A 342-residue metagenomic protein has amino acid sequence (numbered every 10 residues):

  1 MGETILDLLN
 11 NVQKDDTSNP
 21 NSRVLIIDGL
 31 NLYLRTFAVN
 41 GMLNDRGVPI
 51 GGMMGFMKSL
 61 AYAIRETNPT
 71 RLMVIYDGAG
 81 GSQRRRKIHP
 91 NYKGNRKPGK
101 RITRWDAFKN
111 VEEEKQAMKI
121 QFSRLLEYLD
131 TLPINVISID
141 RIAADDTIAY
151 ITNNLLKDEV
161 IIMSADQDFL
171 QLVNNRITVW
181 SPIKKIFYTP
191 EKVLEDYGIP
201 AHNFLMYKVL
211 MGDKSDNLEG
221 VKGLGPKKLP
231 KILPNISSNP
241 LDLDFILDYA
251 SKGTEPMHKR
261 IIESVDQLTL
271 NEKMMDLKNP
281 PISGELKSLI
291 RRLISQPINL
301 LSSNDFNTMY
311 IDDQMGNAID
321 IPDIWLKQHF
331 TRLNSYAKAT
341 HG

Functional and structural regions predicted by a protein language model:
G2-N11, D16-E159, F169-I186, D276-L277 (+1 more regions): Noncatalytic, basic helical substrate-engagement surface that gates or grips nucleic-acid strands
G2-P20, E263, K273-G342: Low-complexity, acidic/Ser/Thr- and charged residue-rich accessory regions of DNA metabolism proteins
I162: Conserved SAM-binding loop
F187-S215: A short, charged helix-loop
P200-A201, E255-L270: Structural motif
M211-K259: Helix-hairpin-helix
I246-L247, L268, E272: Small-residue-rich helix-loop
